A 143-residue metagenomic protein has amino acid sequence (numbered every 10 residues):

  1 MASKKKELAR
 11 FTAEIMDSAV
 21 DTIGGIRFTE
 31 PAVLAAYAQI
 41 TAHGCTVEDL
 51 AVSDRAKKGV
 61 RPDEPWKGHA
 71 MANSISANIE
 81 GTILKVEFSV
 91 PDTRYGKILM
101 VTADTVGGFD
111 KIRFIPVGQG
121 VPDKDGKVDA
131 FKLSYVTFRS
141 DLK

Functional and structural regions predicted by a protein language model:
M1-A51: Polar/acidic, low-complexity leader/linker segments enriched in S/T/G and N/D
E14-M16, E48-R55, D63, N78-E80 (+2 more regions): A structural detector for beta-sheet-dominated domains
M16-V20, A51-D54, V117-K124: Short, flexible beta-strand-to-coil junctions
D17-I26, S53-V60, T93-I98: Short, surface-exposed beta-strand/loop "edge" segments at domain boundaries and coil↔beta transitions
R55-E64, T105-D110: Intrinsically disordered, low-complexity coil segments
R61-A77: A glycine-rich, hydrophobic loop/mini-helix early in the fold
N73-K143: Residue microenvironments linked to proteolytic maturation and disulfide-stabilized extracellular modules
